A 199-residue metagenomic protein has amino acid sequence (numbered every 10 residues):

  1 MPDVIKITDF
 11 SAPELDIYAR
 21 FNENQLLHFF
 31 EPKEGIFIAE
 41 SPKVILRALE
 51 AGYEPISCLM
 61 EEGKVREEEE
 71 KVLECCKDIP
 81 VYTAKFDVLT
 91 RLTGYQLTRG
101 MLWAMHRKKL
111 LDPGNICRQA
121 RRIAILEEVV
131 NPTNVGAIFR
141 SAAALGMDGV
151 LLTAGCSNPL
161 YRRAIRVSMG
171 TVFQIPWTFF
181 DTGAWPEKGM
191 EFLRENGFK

Functional and structural regions predicted by a protein language model:
M1-E69, C156-S157: Boundary-proximal intrinsically disordered activation/regulatory segments immediately upstream of a helical core
V4-S11, P80-K85, I175-G189: Short acidic-hydrophobic, aromatic-tinged amphipathic segments that line or gate anion-handling sites
K33-I36, E54-S57, D78-P80, D148-V150 (+2 more regions): Short active-site oxyanion
L49, C75, R194: Anion (oxyanion) recognition and catalysis
L73-G94, T178: A glycine-rich helix N-cap at a beta->alpha junction
E74-C76, M101, V167-T171: Short, hinge-like loop/turn segments at secondary-structure boundaries
M101-L111: Short, structured interface segments
K109-K199: RNA substrate-binding interface of SAM-dependent RNA methyltransferases
